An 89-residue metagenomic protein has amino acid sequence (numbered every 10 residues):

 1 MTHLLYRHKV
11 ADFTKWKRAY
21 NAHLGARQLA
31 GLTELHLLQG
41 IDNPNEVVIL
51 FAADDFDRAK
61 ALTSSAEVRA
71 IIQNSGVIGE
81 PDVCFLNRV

Functional and structural regions predicted by a protein language model:
M1-I71, V77-V89: Short S/T/G/P-rich N-terminal loop/turn motif that feeds into the first structured element of a domain
